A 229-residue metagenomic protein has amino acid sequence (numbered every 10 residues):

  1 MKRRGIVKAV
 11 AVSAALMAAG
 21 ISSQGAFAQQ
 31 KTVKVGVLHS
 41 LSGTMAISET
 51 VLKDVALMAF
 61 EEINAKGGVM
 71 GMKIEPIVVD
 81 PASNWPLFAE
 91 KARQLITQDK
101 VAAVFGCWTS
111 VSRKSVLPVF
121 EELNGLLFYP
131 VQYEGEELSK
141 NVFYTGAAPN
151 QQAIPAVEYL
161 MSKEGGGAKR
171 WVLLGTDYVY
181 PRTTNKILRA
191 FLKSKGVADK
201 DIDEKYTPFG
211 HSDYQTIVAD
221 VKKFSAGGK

Functional and structural regions predicted by a protein language model:
R3-V7: N-terminal export leaders
L16-A26: C-terminal segment of classical bacterial N-terminal signal peptides
Q30, D54-P76, G166, S194-D199: Signal peptide-proximal N-terminal region of secreted/periplasmic/extracellular or secretory-lumen proteins
T32-V51, C107-W108, R170-T176: Short beta-strand segments enriched in small/hydrophobic residues
S42-M45, A59-F60, N64-G67, I96-D99 (+6 more regions): Sec/Tat-exported extracytoplasmic proteins
I47-D54, K66-E136, T145, Y206-Q215: Beta-alpha junction/loop-to-helix N-cap segments that form part of ligand/metal-binding clefts
E90, N141-K229: Extracellular/periplasmic Venus flytrap/periplasmic-binding protein
